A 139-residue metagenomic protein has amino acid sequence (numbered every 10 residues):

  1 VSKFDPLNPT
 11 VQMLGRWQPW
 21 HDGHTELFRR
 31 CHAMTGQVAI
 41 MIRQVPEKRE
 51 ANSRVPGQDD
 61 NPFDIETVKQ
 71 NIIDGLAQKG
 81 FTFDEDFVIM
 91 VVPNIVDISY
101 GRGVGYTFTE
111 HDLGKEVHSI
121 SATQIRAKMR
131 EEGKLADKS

Functional and structural regions predicted by a protein language model:
V1-S139: Nucleotidyltransferase catalytic core that binds NTPs
